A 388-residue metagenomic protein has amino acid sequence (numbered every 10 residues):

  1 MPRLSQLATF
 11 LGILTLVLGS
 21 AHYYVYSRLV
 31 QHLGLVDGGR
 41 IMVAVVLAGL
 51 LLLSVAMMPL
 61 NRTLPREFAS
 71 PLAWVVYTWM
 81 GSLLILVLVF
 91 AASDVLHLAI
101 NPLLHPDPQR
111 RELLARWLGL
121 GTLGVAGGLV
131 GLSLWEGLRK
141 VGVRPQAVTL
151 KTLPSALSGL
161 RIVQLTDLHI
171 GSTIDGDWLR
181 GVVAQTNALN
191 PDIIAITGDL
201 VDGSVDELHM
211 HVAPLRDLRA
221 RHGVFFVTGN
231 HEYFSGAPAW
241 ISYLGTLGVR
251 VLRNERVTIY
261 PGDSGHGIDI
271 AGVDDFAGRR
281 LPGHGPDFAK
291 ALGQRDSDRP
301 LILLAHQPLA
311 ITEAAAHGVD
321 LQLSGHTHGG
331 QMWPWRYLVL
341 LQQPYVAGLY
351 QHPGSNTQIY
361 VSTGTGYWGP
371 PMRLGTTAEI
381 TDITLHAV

Functional and structural regions predicted by a protein language model:
M1-R139: Non-catalytic terminal accessory segments
R144, T149-V388: Soluble catalytic domains of enzymes that build or remodel membrane lipids, polysaccharides, and related
